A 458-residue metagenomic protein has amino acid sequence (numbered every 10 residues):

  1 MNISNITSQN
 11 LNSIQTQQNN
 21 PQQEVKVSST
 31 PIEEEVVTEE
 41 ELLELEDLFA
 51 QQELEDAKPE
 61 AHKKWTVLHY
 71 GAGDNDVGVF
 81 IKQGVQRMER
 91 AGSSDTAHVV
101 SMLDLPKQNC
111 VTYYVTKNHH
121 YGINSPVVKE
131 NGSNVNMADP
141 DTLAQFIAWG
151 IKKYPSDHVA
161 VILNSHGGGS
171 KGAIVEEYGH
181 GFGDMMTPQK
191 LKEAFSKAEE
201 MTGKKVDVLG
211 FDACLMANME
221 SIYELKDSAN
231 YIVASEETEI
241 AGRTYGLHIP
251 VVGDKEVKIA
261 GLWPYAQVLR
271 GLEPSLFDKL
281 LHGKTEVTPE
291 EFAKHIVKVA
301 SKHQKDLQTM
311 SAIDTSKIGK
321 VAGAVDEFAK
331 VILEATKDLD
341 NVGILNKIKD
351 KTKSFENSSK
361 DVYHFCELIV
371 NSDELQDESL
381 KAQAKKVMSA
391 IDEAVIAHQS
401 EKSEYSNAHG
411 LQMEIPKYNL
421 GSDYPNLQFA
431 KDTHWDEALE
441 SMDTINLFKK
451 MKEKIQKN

Functional and structural regions predicted by a protein language model:
I3, N12-D157: N-terminal extension/subdomain marker
I6-T7: Long, compositionally biased eukaryotic signaling regions
F49-K64, A148, K152, G167-G169 (+1 more regions): Terminal, contiguous helix-loop blocks that mediate binding/assembly
Y70-D74, H166, C214: Short strand-loop junctions, especially beta-strand C-caps/beta-turns that link beta-sheets to coils or alpha-helices
S101-E130, L163-M185, K226, E237: Surface-exposed loop and adjacent secondary-structure segments within mature catalytic domains
